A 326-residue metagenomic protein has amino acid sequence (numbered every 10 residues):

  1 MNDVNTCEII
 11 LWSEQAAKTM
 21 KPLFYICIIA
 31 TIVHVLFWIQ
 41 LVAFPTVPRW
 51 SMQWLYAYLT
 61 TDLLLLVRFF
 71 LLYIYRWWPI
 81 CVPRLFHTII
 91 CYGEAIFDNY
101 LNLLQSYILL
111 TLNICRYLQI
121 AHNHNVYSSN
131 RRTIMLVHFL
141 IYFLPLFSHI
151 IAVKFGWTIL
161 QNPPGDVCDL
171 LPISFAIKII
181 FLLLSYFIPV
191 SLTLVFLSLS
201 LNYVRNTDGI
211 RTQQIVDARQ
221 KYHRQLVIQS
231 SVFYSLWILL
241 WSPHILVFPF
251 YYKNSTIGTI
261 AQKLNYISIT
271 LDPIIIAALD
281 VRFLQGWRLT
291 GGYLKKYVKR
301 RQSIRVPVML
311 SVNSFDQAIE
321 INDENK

Functional and structural regions predicted by a protein language model:
M1-I10, P79-Y100, Y127-S129, I134 (+1 more regions): Loop architecture of class A 7-transmembrane GPCRs
M1-L36: Extracellular N-terminal segment of 7TM GPCRs
M1-T6, A43-T46, G209-R224, I228 (+1 more regions): Intrinsically disordered regulatory tails of 7TM GPCRs
S13-F24, A57-T111: Extracellular TM2-ECL1-early TM3 structural module of rhodopsin-like
T60, N202-S242: Intracellular effector-coupling site of seven-transmembrane GPCRs, centered on the ICL3-to-TM6 transition
L64-C81, D98, N102, F147-P163 (+2 more regions): Helix-to-loop junction signature of class
N102-H138: Class A GPCR helix-loop hinge within the 7TM core
F233-P249, I257-V308: Seventh transmembrane helix
